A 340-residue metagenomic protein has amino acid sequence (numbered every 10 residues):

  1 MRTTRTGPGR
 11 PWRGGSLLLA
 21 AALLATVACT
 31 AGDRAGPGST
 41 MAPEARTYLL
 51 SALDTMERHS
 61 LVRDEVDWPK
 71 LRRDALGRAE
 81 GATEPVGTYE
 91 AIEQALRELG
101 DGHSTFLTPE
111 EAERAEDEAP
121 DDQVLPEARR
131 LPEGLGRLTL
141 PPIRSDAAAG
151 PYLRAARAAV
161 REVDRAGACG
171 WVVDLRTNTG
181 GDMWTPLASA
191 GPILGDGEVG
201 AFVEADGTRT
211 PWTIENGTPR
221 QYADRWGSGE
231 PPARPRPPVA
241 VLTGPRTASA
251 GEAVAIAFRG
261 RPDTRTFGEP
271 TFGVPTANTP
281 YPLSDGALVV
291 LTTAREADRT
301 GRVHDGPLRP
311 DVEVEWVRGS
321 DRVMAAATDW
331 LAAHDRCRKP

Functional and structural regions predicted by a protein language model:
M1-D33: Secretory targeting and sorting signals
T30-P43: Short, low-complexity, disordered segments immediately C-terminal to signal peptides in bacterial exported proteins
A52, A95, L138, V173 (+5 more regions): Terminal peptide-recognition signature
R63-L131, R336-P340: Extended, small/polar residue-biased N-terminal targeting/export presequences and adjacent propeptide/linker tracts
R130-L153: STAS-typified acidic loop motif
L138-T139, A159, V163-G180, V241-L242: Short acidic catalytic loops
G181-P238, T276-P282, T293-R299, V303-H304: Gly/Ser/Thr-rich loop/hinge elements
P310-P340: Low-complexity, Gly/Ser/Thr/Pro-rich intrinsically disordered linker/tail segments
